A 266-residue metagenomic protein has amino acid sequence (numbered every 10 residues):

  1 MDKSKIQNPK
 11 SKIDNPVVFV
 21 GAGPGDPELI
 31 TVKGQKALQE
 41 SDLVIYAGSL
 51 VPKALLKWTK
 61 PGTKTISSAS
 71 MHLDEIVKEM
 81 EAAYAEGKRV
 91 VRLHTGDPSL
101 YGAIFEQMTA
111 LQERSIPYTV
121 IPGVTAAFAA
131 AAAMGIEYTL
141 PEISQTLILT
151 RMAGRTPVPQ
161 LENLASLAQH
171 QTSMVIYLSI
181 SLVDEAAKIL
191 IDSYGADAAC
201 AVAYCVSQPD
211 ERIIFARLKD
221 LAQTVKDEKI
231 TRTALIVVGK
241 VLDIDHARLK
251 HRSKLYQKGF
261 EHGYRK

Functional and structural regions predicted by a protein language model:
D2, K12-V124, A129, A222 (+1 more regions): Class I S-adenosyl-L-methionine
P16-V17, E75, E86-V90, T146 (+1 more regions): A contiguous loop/helix-start segment that scaffolds small-molecule binding in enzyme catalytic cores
D26, D97-H170, R212-F215: Class I SAM-dependent methyltransferase SAM-binding "motif I" and its flanking Rossmann-like core
Q35, K57, A82, Y138-L140 (+3 more regions): Short secondary-structure boundary/capping segments
K57-W58, A133-M134, I189: Residue-level signal for well-ordered alpha-helical positions
